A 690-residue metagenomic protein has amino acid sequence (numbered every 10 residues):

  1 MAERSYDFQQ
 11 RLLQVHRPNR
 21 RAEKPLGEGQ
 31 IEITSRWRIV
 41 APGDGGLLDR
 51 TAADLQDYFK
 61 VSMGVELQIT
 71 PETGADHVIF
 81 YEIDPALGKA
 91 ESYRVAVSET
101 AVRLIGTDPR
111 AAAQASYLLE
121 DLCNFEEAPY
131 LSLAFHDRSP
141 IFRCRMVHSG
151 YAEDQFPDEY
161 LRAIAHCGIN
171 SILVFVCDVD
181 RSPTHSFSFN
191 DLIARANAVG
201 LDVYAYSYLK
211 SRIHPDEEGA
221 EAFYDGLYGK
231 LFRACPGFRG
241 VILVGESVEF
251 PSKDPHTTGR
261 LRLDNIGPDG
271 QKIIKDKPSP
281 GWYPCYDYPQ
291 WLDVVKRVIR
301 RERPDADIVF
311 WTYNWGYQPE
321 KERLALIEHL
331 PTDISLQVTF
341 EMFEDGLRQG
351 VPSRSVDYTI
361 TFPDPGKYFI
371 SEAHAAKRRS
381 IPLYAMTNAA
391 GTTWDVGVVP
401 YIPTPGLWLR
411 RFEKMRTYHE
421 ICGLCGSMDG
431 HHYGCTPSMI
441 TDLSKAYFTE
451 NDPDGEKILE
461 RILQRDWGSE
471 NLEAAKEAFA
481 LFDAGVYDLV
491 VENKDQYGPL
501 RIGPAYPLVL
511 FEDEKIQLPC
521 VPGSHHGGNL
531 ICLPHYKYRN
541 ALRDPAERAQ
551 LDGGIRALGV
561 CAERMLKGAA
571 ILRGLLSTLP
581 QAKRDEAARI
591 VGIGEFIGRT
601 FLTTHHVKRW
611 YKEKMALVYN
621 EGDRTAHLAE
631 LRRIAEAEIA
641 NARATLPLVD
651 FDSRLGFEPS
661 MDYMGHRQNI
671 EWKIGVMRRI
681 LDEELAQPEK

Functional and structural regions predicted by a protein language model:
M1-R21, L26, D49, R233 (+1 more regions): Substrate-binding groove of N-acetylhexosamine-processing glycoside hydrolases
A2-P140: Contiguous, structured surface segment used for ligand recognition
T34-V40, D76-V78, R145-V147, N170-I172 (+6 more regions): Hydrophobic beta-strand segments of well-ordered beta-sheets in folded domains
V40-G45, F80-P85, I105-T107, S149-E153 (+5 more regions): Structural motif
A53, D57, V61, Y117 (+5 more regions): Solvent-exposed, polar/charged alpha-helical surfaces in well-ordered, non-transmembrane soluble domains, broadly
A115-S116, K253-H256, L347-Q349: Short, solvent-exposed loop/turn and secondary-structure capping segments
L133-G150, Y208-S211, Y384-W394: N-terminal small/glycine-rich loop or linker at the start of catalytic domains across soluble metabolic enzymes
V147-H148, A152-F310, K321-E328, S335-V338 (+3 more regions): Substrate-binding cleft of carbohydrate-active enzyme catalytic domains
